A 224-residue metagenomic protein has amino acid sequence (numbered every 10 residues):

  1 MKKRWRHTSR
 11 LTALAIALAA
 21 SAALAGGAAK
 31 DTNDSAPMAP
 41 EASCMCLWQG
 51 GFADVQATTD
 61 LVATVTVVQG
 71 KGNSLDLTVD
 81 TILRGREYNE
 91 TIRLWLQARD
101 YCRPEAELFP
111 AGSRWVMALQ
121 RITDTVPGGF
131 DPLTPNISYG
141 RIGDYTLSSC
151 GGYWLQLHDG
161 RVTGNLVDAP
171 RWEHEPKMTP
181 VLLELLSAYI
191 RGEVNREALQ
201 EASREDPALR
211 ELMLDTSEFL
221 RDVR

Functional and structural regions predicted by a protein language model:
K2-T12: Bacterial N-terminal signal peptides that target proteins for export
T12-A22: Bacterial N-terminal signal peptides
G26-D34, C102-R224: Netrin-like (NTR/C345C) domain of secreted extracellular proteins
A36-T59: Short boundary/loop segments of OB/S1/cold-shock single-stranded nucleic-acid-binding domains
A42-C44, D100, S148: Extracellular secreted precursors and ectodomains with disulfide-bonded cysteine-rich loops/domains
C46-A53, L94-E105: N-terminal post-signal-peptidase region of extra-cytosolic proteins
T58-L77: Structural detector for short beta-strands of small beta-barrel domains
N73-L96: OB-fold (S1/OB) nucleic-acid-binding surfaces
